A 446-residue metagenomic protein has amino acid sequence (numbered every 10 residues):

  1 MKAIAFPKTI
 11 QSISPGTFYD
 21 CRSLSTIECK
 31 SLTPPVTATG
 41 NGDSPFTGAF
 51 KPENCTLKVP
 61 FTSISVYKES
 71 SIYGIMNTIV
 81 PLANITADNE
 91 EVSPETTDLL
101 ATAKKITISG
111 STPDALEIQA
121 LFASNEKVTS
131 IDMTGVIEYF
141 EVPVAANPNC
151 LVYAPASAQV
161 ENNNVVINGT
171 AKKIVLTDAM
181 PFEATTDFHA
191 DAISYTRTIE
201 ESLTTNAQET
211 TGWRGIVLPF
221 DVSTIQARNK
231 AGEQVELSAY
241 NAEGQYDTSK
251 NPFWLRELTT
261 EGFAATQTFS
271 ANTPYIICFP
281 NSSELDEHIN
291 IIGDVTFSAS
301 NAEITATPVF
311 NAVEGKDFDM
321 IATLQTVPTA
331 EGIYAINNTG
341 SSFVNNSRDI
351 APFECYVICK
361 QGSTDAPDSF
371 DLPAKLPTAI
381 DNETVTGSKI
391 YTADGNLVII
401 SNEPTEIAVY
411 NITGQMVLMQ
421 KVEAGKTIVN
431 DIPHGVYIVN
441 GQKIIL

Functional and structural regions predicted by a protein language model:
M1-S12, C21-V36, K51-S63, N77-D88 (+3 more regions): Structural signature of tandem-repeat unit edges
P15-Y19, T37-G48, E91-L99, D114-A123 (+4 more regions): Short, T/G/N/S-enriched strand-turn elements that build extracellular solenoid repeat scaffolds
N54-I85, Y153-D187: Extracellular/surface-exposed low-complexity segments
A83-E95, T378-N382, S388-I390: Disulfide-bonded cysteine-rich modules in secreted/extracellular proteins, activating on the conserved Cys frameworks
P155-Q234, T260-E383, L446: A short, polar beta-strand/turn micro-motif
E233-F263: Surface-exposed intrinsically disordered loops and tails
E236-Q245, D381-L446: C-terminal outer-membrane/trafficking sorting elements
